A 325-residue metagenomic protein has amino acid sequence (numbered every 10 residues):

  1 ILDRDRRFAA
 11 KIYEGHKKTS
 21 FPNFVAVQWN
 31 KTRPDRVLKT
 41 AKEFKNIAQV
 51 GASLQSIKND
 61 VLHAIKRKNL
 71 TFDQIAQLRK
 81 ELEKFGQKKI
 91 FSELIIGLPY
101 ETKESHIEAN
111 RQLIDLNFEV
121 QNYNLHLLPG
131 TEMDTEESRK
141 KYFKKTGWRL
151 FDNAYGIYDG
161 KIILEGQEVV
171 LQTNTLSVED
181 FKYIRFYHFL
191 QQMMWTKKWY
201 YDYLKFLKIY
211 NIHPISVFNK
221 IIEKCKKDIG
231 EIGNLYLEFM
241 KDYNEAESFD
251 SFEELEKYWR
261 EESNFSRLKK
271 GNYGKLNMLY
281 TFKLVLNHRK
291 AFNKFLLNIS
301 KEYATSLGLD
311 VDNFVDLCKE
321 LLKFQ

Functional and structural regions predicted by a protein language model:
I1-F91, I96-L98: Conserved SAM/AdoMet-binding glycine-rich loop
D3-D5, Q55, D60-K66, I96-S105 (+2 more regions): Flexible glycine/acidic-rich beta-alpha junction loops that bind and position SAM and/or redox cofactors in anaerobic
R6-K17, T102-N117, K182-H188: Short, electropositive alpha-helical surface patch
K11-A26, V37-I47, A52, N117-E119 (+8 more regions): Extended interaction regions within the primary functional domain
I12-H16, A41, R79-L82, L113 (+3 more regions): Hydrophobic, Leu/Ile/Phe/Ala-enriched alpha-helical segments that form helix-helix packing faces
H16, G86, N117-V120, N124 (+1 more regions): A generic secondary-structure signal for well-formed alpha-helical elements
D35-V37, H106-E108, L171: Short alpha-helical segments and helix-capping/turn motifs at coil-helix boundaries
E168-Q325: Radical SAM enzyme core and accessory elements
